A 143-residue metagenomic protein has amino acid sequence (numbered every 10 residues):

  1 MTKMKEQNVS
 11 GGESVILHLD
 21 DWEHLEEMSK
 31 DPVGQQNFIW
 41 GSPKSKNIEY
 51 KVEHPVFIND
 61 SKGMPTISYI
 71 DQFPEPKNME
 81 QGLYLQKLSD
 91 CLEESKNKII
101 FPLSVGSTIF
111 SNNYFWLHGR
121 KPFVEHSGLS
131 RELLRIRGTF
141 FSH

Functional and structural regions predicted by a protein language model:
M1-V105, F110-H143: Active-site environment of non-heme Fe oxygenases that use a 2-His-1-carboxylate facial triad
